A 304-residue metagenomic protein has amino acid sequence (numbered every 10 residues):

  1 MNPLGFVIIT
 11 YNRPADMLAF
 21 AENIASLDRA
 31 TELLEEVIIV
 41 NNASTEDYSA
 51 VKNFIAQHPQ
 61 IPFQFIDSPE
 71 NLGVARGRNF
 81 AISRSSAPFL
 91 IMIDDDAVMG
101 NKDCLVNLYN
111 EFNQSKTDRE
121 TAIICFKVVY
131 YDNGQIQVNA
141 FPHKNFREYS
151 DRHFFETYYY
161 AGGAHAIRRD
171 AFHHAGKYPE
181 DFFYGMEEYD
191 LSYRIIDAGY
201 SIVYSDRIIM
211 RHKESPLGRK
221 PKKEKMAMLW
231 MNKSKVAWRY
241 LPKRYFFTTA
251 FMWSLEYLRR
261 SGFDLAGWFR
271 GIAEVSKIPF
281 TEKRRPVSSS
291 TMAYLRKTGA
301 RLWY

Functional and structural regions predicted by a protein language model:
R13-D28: Short, well-formed alpha-helical segments that are part of the catalytic scaffolds of diverse glycosyltransferases
N23, I39-V51, E70, A97-V98: A conserved acidic beta->alpha catalytic loop
S68-S85: Glycine-rich, basic loop-to-helix element that forms the pyrophosphate-binding segment of sugar-nucleotide handling
L90: Short aromatic/hydrophobic "clamp" motif used to bind/position activated sugar donors
K102-Q137: Conserved donor NDP-sugar-binding/catalytic core segment of glycosyltransferases
A140-T157: Short, flexible, basic/aromatic active-site loop/helix in glycosyltransferases
Y159-I167, A171-G176, D181-I209: A short, conserved alpha-helix in the catalytic core of glycosyltransferases
M228, Y245-Y304: Non-catalytic, C-terminal membrane-associated alpha-helical segments of glycosyltransferases
